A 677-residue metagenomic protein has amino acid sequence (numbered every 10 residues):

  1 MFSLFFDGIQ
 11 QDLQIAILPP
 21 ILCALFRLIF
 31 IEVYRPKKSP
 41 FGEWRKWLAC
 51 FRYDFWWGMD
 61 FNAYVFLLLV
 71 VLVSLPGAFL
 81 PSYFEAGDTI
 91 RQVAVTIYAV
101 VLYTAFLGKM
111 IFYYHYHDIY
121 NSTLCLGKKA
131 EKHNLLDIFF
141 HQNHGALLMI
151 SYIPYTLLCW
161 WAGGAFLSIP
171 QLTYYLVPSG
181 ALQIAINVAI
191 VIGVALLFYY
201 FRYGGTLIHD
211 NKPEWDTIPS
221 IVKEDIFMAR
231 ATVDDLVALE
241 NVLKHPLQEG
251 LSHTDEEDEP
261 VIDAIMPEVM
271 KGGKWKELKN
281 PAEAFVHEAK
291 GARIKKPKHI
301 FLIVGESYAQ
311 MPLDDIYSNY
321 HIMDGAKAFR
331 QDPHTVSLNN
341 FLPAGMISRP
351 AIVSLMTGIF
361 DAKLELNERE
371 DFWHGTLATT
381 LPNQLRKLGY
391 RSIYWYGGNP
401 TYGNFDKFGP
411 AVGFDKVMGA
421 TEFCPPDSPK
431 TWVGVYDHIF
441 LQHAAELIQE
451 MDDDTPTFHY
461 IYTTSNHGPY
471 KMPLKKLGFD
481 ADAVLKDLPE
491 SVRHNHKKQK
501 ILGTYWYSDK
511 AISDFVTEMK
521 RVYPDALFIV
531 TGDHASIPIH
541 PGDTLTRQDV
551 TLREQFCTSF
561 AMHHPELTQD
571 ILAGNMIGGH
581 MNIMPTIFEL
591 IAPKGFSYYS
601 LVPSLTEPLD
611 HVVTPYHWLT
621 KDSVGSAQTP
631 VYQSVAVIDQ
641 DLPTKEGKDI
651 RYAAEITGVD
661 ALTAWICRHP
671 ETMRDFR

Functional and structural regions predicted by a protein language model:
F2, F6, T232, D255-E259 (+4 more regions): Intrinsic-disorder-associated interaction segments
F2-L251: Transmembrane and membrane-interface helices of multi-pass, inner-membrane envelope-modifying transferases
L4, G8, E131-L135, D235-A238 (+6 more regions): Exposed alpha-helical structural elements
D7, R45-K46, A130-H133, V237 (+6 more regions): Generic alpha-helical secondary structure signal
D54, I138, A165, I221 (+6 more regions): Residues that form generic nucleotide/phosphate-binding pockets
P81-E85, H117-N121, D137, Q142-G145 (+11 more regions): Glycine-centered secondary-structure boundary/capping sites
N134, H141, P219-I226, T232-I303 (+1 more regions): Membrane/wall-proximal cationic-aromatic binding patches
K271-R677: Solvent-exposed soluble domains appended to multi-pass membrane proteins
